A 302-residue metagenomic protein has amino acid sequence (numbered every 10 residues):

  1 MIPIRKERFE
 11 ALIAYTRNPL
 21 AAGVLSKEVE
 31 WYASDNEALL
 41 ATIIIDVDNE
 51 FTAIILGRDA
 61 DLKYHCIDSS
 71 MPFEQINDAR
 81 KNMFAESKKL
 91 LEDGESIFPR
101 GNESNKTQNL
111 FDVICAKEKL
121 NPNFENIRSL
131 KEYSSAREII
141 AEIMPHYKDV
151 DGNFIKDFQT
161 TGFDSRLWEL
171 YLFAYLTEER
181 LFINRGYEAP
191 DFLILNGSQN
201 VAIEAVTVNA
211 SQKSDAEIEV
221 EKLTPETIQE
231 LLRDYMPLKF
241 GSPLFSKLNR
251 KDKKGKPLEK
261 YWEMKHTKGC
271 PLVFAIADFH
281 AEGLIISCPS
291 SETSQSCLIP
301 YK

Functional and structural regions predicted by a protein language model:
M1-C66, N209-K302: Metal-dependent nuclease catalytic core centered on acidic motifs
K63-F124, T227, L231-S242: Mixed-charge (acidic/basic) macromolecular-recognition segments
D93, I97-F163: Interdomain/boundary linker segments immediately adjacent to catalytic/signaling cores
D149-N184: Acidic-basic catalytic patches of nuclease active cores, encompassing PD-(D/E)XK and other metal-cofactor nuclease
L176, F192-I194, V201-N209: Conserved catalytic cores of phosphodiester-cleaving nucleases, focusing on short active-site segments
L176-E179, G186-P190, K251-W262: Short alpha-helical segments and helix-capping/turn motifs at coil-helix boundaries
T177-E179, Y187-A189, N196-Q199, T267-C270: Short, well-ordered loop/turn elements at secondary-structure boundaries
N184-R185, L193, A202-I203, V273-D278: A structural signal for short, well-ordered beta-strand segments and their strand-loop junctions that often border
